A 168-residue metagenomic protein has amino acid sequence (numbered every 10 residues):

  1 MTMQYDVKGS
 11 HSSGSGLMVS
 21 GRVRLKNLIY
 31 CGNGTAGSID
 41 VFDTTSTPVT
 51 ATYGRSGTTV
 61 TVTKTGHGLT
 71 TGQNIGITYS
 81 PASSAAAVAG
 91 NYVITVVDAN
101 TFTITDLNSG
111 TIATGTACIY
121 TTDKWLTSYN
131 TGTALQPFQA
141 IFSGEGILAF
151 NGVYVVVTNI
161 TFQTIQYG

Functional and structural regions predicted by a protein language model:
M1-P48, G76, A87, T95-N100 (+1 more regions): Surface-exposed, low-hydrophobicity beta-strand/loop segments enriched in small/polar/acidic residues
T47-D123: Small/polar beta-strand repeat architecture
